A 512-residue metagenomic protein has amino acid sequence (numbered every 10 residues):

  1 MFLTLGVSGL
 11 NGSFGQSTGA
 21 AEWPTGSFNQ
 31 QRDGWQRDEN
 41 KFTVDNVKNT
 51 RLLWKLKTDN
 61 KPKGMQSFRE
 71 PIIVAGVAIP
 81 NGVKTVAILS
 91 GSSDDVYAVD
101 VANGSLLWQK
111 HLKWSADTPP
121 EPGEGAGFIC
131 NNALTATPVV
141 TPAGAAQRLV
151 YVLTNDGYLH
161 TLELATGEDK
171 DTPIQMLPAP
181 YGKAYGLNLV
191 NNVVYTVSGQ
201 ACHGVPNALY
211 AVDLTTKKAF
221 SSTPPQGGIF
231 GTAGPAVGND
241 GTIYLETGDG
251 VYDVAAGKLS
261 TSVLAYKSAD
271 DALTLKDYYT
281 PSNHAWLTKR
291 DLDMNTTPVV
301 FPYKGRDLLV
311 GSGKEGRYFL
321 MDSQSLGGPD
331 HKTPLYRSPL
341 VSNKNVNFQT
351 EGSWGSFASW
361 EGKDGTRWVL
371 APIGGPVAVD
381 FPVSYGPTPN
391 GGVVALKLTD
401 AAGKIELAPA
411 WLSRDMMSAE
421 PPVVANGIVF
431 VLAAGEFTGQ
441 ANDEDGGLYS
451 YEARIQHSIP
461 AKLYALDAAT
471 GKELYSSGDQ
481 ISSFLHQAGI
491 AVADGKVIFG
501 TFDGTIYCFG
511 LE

Functional and structural regions predicted by a protein language model:
M1-S8: Bacterial N-terminal signal peptides
S8-N11, N442-D443: Juxtamembrane cytosolic interface motif at the C-terminal end of transmembrane helices
G19, G26, D38-S67, A78-V83 (+8 more regions): Extracytoplasmic/lumenal domain signature
R69-A75, A87-L89: General structural concept
